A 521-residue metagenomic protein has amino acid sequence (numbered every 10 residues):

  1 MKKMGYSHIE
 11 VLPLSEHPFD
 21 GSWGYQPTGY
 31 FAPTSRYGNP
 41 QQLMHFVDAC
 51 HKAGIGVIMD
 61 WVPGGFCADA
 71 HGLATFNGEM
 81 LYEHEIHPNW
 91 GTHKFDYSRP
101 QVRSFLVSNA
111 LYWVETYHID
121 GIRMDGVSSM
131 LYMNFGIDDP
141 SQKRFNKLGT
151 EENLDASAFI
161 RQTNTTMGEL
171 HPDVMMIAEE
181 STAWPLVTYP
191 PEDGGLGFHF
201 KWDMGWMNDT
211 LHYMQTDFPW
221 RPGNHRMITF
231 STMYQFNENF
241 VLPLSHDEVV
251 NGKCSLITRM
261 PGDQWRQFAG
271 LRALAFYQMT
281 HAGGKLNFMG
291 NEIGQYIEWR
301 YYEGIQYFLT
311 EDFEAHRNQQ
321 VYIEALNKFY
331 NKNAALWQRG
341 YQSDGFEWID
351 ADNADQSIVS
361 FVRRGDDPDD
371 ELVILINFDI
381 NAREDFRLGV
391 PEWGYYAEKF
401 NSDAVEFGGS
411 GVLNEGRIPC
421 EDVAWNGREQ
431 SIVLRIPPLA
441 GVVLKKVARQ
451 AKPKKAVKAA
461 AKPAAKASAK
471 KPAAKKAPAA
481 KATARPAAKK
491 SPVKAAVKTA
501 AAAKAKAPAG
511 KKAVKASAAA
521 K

Functional and structural regions predicted by a protein language model:
M1, V11, Y30, C50 (+11 more regions): Conserved, mostly hydrophobic/aromatic
M1-E151, L434: Substrate-binding/active-site clefts of carbohydrate-active enzymes
Q42, Q101-L106, E151-F159, R266-G270 (+3 more regions): Soluble or luminal CAZymes and related metallo-dependent hydrolases
H45-D48, S108, Y112, A158 (+3 more regions): Alpha-helical scaffolding segments of alpha/beta enzyme cores, especially the outer helices of TIM-barrel or partial
H118-D120, F135-E303, N331-D403, S410-G411: Conserved alpha/beta catalytic core and glycan-binding cleft of carbohydrate-active enzymes
E314-L336, V442: Catalytic cores of secreted or luminal carbohydrate-active enzymes
V412-K452: C-terminal beta-strand-rich structural cap/linker in extracellular carbohydrate-active enzymes
K452-A519: Low-complexity, polybasic segments enriched for Lys interleaved with small residues
